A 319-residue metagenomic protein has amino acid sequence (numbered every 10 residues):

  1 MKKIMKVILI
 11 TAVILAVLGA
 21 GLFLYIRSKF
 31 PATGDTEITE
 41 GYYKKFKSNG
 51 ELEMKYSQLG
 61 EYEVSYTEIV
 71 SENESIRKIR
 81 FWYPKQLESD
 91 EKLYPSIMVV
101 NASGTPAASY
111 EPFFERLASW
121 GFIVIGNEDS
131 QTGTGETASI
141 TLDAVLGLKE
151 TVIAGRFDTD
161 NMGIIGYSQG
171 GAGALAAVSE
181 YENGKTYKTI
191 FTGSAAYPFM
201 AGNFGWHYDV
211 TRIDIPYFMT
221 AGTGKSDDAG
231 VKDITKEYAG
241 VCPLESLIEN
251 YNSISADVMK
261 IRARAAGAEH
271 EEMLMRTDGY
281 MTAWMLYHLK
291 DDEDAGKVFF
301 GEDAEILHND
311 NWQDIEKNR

Functional and structural regions predicted by a protein language model:
M1-V17: N-terminal Sec-pathway targeting helices
K2, I26-K29, A266-R319: Alpha/beta-hydrolase-fold serine-hydrolase catalytic core, especially in secreted/extracellular enzymes
L18-G34: Membrane-interface motif at the C-terminal end of an N-terminal transmembrane signal
F30-K92: N-terminal cap/lid segment of alpha/beta-hydrolase-fold proteins
Q86-Y94, E136-G173, E180-G184: Gly/Ser-rich "nucleophile elbow"/oxyanion-hole loop immediately N-terminal to the catalytic nucleophile in hydrolases
Y94, V100-T105: Active-site glycine-rich loops that stabilize anionic/oxyanionic intermediates across multiple enzyme folds
A108-N127: Short amphipathic alpha-helix adjacent to the substrate-entry channel of hydrolases
K188-M273: The feature captures the conserved acid-bearing segment of alpha/beta-hydrolase catalytic domains
